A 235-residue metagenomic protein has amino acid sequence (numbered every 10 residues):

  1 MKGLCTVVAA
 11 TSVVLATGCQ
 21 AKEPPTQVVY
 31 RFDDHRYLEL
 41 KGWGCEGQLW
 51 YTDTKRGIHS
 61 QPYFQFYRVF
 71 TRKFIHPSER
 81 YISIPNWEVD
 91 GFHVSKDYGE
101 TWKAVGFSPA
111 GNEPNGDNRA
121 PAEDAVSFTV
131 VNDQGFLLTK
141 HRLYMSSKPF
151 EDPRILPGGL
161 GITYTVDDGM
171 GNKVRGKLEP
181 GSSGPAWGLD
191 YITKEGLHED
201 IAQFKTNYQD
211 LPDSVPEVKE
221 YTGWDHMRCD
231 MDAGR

Functional and structural regions predicted by a protein language model:
L15-G18: C-terminal motif of bacterial Sec signal peptides marking the signal peptidase cleavage site
K22-W50, Y67-R68: Beta-strand-rich domains and repeat architectures in extracellular enzymes and scaffolds, especially beta-propellers
E23-V29, Q65-S78, P109-F128: Repeated scaffold domains used in trafficking and secretory/extracellular systems, primarily beta-propellers
D33-W43, P77-D90, R119-M145, K177-E179 (+1 more regions): Short beta-strand elements that form the blades of beta-propeller/WD-repeat-like and other beta-sheet-rich scaffold
T52, H93-K96, M145-D152, T165: Conserved Ser/Thr-centered positions that define the repeating blades of beta-propeller domains
T52-I58, H93-S108: Asp-box/BNR beta-propeller loop motif
F64-E100: Mid-chain, structured segments of secreted extracytoplasmic proteins
L137, E151-R235: A eukaryote-biased signal for long
